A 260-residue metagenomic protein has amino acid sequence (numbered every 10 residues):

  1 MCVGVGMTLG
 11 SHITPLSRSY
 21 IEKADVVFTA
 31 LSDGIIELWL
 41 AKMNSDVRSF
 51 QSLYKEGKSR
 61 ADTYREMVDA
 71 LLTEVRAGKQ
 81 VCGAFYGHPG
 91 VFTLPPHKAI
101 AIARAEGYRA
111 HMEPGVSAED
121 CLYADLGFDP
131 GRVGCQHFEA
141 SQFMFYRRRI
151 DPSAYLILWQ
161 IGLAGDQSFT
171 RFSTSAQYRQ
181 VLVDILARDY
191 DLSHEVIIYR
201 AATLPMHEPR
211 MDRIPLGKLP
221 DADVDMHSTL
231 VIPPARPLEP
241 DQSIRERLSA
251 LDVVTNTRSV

Functional and structural regions predicted by a protein language model:
M1-S11, P15-E113, S228-T229, V253-V260: Class I S-adenosyl-L-methionine
M1-V3, V26, R109-H111, S117-V260: Beta-strand/loop-alpha-helix module characteristic of Rossmann-like adenine-cofactor folds
